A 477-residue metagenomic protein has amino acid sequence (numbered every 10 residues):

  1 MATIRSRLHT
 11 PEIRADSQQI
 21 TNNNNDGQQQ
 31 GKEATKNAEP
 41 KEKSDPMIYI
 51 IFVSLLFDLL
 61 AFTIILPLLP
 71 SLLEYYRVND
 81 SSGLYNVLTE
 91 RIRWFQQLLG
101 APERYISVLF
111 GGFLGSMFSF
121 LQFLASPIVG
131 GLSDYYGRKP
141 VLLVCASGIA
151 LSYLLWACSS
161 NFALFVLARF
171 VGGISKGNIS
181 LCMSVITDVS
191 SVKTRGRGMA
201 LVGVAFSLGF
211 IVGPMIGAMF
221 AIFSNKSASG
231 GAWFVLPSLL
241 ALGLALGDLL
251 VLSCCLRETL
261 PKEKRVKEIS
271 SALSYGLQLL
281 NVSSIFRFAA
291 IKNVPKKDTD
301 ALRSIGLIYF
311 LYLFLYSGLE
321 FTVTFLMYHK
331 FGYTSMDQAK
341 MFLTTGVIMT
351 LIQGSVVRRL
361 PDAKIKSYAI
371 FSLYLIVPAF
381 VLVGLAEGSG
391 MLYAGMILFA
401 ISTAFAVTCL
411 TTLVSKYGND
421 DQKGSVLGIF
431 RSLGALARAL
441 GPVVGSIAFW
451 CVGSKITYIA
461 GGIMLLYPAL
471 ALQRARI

Functional and structural regions predicted by a protein language model:
L68-V108, F321-Q338: Short amphipathic helix-loop junctions that connect adjacent transmembrane helices in Major Facilitator Superfamily/SLC
Q122-F162: Conserved MFS/SLC helix-loop-helix module at the cytosolic interface between two early adjacent transmembrane helices
L124-G137, L351-I365, F449-W450: Helix-to-loop junctions at the C-terminal end of transmembrane segments in multipass secondary transporters
L167-F206: Cytoplasmic helix-loop-helix junction between adjacent transmembrane helices in 12-TM secondary transporters
G196-I222, L244-A245, L433-G441: Glycine-rich segments within core transmembrane alpha-helices of 12-TM secondary carriers
I222-L242, G445-A469: A membrane-interface helix-boundary motif in multi-pass transporters
L319-F321, Q338-P361, S372: Transmembrane alpha-helices of Major Facilitator/SLC transporters
K366-L410: C-terminal transmembrane helical hairpin of 12-TM major facilitator-type secondary transporters
